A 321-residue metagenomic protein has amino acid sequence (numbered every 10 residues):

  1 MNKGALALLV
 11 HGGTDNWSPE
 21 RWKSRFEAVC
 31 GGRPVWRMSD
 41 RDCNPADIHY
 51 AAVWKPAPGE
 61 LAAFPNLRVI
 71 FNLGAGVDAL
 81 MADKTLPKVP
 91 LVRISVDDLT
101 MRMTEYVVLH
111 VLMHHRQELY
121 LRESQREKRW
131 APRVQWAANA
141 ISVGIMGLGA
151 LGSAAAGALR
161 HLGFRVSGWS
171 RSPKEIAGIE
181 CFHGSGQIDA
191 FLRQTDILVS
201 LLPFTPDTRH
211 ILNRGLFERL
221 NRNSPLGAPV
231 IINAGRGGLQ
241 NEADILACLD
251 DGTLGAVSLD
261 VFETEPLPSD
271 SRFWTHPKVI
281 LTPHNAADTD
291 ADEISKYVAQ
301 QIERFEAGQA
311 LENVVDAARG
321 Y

Functional and structural regions predicted by a protein language model:
M1-I48: N-terminal glycine-/charge-rich "phosphate-binding" loop or analogous flexible N-terminal tail
W22, R93-I94, D98-Y106, Y120 (+1 more regions): C-terminal helix-to-coil terminal segments
V35-P45, P58-L61, A177-Q194: Short acidic low-complexity segments
H49-R122, W136: Phosphate/diphosphate ligand-binding glycine-rich loop within oxidoreductases
K55, G74, L201-L202, G235 (+1 more regions): Glycine-rich, N-terminal phosphate-binding loop of Rossmann-like dinucleotide-binding domains
L121-A154: Glycine-rich NAD(P)-binding loop of Rossmann-like domains
H161-G178: NAD(P)-binding Rossmann-fold cofactor-contacting core
P173-R272: Rossmann-like adenosine-cofactor binding region
